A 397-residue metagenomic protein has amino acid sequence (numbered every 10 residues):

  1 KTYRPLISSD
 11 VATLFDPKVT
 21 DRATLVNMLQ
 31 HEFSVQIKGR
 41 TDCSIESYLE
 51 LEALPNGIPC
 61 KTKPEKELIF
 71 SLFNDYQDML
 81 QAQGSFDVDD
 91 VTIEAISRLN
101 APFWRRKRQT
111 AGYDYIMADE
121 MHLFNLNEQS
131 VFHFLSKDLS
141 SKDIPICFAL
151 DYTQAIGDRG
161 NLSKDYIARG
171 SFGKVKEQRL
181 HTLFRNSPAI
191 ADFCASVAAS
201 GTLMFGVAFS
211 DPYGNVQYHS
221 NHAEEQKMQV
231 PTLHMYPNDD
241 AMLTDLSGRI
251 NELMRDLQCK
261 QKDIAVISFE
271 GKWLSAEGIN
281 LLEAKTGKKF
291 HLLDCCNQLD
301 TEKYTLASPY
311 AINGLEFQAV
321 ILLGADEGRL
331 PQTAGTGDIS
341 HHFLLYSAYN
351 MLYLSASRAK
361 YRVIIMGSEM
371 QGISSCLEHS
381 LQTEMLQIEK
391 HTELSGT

Functional and structural regions predicted by a protein language model:
K1-F86, I250, K262: Coupling/switch/interface segments within P-loop NTPase motor domains and analogous charged loops in nucleic-acid
Q36-R40, L99, G324: Generic structural signal for hydrophobic core residues of well-folded globular domains
E65, Q77-S85, P102-K107, A111-L354 (+1 more regions): Conserved helicase motor core of SF1/SF2 NTP-dependent helicases
A95-P102: Phosphate/ATP-binding catalytic cores across multiple sugar-kinase/actin-like superfamilies, primarily ASKHA
